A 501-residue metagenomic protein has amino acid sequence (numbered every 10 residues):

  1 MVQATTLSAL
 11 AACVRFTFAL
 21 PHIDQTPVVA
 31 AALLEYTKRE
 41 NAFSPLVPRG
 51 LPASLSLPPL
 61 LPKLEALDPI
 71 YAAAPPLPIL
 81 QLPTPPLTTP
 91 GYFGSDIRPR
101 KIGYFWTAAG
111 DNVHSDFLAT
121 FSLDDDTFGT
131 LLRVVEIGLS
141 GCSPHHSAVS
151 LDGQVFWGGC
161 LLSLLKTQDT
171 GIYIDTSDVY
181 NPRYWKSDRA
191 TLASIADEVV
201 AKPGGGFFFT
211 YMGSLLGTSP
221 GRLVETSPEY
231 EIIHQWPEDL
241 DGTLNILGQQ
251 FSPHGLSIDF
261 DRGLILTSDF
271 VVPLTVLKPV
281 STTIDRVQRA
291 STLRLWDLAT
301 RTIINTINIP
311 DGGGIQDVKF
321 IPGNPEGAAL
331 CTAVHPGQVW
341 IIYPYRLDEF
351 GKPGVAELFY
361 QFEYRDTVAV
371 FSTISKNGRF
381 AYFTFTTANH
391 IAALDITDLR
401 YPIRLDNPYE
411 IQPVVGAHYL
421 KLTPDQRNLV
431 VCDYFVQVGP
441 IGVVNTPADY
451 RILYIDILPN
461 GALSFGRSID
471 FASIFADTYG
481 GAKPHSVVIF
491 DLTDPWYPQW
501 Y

Functional and structural regions predicted by a protein language model:
M1-A32: Fungal secretory targeting signals
Y92-F93, I97-N112, G158-D169, T210-P220 (+2 more regions): Short, conserved, GDST-rich strand-edge loop motifs in beta-rich repeat architectures
F121-F128, Y173-P182, P228-I233, L295-T302 (+3 more regions): Short loop/turn segments immediately following beta-strands, especially the blade-tip and inter-blade linker loops
T130-V200: Blade-loop segments of beta-propeller domains
L132-P144, W185-L192, Q235-F251, I303-Q316 (+3 more regions): Surface-exposed loop and turn segments in beta-propeller and other repeat-based domains that flank or scaffold
T170, T176-F260, T275: Asp-box/WD-like beta-propeller blade repeats and closely related beta-sheet repeat scaffolds
Q250-F251, L256-D398: Beta-propeller domains
Y364-Y454: Loop/turn-rich, solvent-exposed surfaces of beta-rich toroidal or solenoidal domains
